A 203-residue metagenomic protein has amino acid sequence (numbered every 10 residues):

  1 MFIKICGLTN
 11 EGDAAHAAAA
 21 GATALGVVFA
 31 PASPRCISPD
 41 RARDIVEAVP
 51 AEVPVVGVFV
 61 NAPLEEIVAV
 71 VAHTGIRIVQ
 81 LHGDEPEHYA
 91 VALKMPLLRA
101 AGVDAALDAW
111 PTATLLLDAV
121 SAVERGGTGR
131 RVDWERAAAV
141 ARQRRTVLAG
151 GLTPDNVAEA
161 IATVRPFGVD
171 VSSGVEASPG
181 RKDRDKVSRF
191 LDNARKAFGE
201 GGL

Functional and structural regions predicted by a protein language model:
M1-L203: Conserved N-terminal beta1-alpha1 strand-loop-helix module at the mouth
